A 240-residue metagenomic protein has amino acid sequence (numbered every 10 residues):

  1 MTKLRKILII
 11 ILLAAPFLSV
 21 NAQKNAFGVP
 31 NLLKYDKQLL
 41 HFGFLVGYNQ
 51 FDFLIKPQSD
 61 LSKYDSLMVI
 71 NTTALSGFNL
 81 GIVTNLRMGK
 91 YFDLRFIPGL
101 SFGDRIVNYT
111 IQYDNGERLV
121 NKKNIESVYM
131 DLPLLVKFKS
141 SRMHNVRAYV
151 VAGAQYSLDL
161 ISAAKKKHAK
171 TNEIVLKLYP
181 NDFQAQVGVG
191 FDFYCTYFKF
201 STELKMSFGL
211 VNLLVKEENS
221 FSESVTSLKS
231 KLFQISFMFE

Functional and structural regions predicted by a protein language model:
M1-G28, F239-E240: Bacterial Sec-dependent N-terminal signal peptides
Q23-S76, E240: Short glycine/proline- and aromatic-enriched beta-strand/turn motifs that initiate or cap beta-hairpins
N31, D36-L40, Y48-L54, V83-A163 (+1 more regions): Gram-negative (and chloroplast) outer-membrane scaffold detector with strong preference for beta-barrel transmembrane
Q38-L40, A74-F78, E126-L132, V146 (+2 more regions): Residues that define the transmembrane beta-barrel architecture of outer-membrane proteins
K56-N71, D104-S127, I161-L178, L214-T226: Flexible, solvent-exposed loop segments that connect beta-strands
I70-T72, F78, V83-M88: Intrinsically disordered, glycine/charged-rich N-terminal periplasmic/extracytoplasmic linker segments that lie
P180-A185, G190-E240: Predominantly the C-terminal beta-signal and adjacent terminal strand-loop region of outer-membrane beta-barrel
